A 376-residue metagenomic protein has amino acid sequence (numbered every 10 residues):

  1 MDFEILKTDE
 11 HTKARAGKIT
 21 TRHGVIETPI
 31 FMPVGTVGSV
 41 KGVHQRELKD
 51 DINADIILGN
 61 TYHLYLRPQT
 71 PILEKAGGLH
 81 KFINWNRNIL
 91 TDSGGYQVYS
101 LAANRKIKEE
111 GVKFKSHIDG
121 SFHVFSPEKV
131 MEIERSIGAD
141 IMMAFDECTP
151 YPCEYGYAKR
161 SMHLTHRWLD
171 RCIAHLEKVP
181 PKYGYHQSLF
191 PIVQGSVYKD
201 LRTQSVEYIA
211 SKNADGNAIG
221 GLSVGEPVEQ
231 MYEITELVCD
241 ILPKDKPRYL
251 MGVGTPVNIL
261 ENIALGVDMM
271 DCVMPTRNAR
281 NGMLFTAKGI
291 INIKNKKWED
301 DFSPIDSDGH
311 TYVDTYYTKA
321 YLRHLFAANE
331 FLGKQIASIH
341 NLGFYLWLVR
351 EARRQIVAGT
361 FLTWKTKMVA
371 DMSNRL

Functional and structural regions predicted by a protein language model:
M1-K18, I26-M32, K41-G42, D146-C153 (+1 more regions): C-terminal extensions of enzymes
M1-K182, K296-E299: Non-catalytic, usually N-terminal nucleic-acid engagement modules in DNA/RNA processing proteins
G24, I57, D92, E134 (+5 more regions): Conserved, mostly hydrophobic/aromatic
D92, H166, A218-G220, I356: HAD-like aspartate-dependent phosphatase fold
K129, I133, I137, R160 (+6 more regions): A non-catalytic, amphipathic alpha-helix used as a structural packing/dimerization or gating element in enzyme scaffolds
G138, L169, I173-L176, P180 (+4 more regions): Structural signal for hydrophobic packing residues in well-ordered secondary-structure cores of soluble enzyme domains
Y151-Y155, K159, G216-L222, F331-K334: Glycine- and acidic
H175, V179, G184-I305: Glycine-rich phosphate/ribose-binding loops and adjacent secondary-structure elements that form binding surfaces
